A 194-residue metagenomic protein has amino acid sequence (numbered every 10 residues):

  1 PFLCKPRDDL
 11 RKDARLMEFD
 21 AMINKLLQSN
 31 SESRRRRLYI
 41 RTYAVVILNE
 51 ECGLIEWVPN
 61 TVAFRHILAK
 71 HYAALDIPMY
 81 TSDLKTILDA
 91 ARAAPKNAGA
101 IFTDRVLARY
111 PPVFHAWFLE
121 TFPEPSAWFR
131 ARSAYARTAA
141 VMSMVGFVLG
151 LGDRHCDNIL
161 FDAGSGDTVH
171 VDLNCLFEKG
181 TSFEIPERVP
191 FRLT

Functional and structural regions predicted by a protein language model:
P1-L151, G164-V169, N174-K179: Conserved ATP-binding subdomain of kinase catalytic cores across diverse folds
D157-F161: Hydrophobic residue at the +6 position relative to the catalytic HRD Asp in the kinase catalytic loop
L173-T194: Long, cytosolic, alpha-helical-rich C-terminal regions that act as interaction/scaffolding modules
